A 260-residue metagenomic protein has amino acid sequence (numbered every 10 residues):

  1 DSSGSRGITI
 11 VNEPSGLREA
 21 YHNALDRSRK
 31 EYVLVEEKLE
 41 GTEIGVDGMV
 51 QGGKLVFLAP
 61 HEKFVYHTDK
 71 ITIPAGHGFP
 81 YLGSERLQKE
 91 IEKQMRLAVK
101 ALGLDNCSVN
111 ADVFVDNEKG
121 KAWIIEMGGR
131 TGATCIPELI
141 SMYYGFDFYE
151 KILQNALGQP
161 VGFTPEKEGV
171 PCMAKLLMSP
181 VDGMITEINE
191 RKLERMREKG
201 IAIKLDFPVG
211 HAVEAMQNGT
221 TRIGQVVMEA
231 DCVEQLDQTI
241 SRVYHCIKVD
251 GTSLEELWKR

Functional and structural regions predicted by a protein language model:
D1-S2, I71-T72, M216-T221: Short, flexible turn/loop "capping" segments at secondary-structure junctions
S2-L34: N-terminal beta-alpha lobe that positions the nucleotide/phosphoryl donor in ATP/NTP-coupled carboxylate activation
S5, G41-E43, G169-P171: Short acidic/glycine-enriched loop/turn segments that link adjacent beta-strands
T9, E37, F79-P80, S141 (+1 more regions): Short, well-ordered beta-strand elements within core beta-sheets of diverse protein domains
R18-L25, E92-V99, L153, D237-I240 (+1 more regions): A generic alpha-helix structural signal
N23-Y32, E37-P80, K89-A122, G128-I136 (+1 more regions): Phosphate-binding core of ATP-grasp and ATP-grasp-like enzymes
R130-K151: ATP-dependent carboxylate-activation loops
K151-R260: Peripheral (often C-terminal) accessory segments that flank ATP-dependent C-N-forming ligase machineries
